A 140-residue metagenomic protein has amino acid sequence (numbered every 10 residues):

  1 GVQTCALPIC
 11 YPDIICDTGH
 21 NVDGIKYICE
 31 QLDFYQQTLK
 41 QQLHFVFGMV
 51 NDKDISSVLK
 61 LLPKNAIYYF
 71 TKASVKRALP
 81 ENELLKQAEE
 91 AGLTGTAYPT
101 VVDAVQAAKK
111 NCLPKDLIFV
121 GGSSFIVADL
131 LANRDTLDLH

Functional and structural regions predicted by a protein language model:
G1-I67: Nucleotide phosphate-binding/pyrophosphate-handling subdomain across enzymes that bind or process nucleotide phosphates
D13-I15, V58-L117: C-terminal helical cap/extension that packs against the catalytic core of soluble nucleotide-cofactor enzymes
I25-K26, I55-S57, P80-E81, D129-A132: Short glycine-/acidic-enriched loop or helix-start segments at secondary-structure transitions that form or flank
L32, Q36, A88, C112 (+1 more regions): Active-site catalytic pocket residues across diverse enzymes, especially alpha/beta-hydrolases
T38-Q41, L113-P114, F119: Short helix-terminating capping/connector loops at secondary-structure junctions
F47-N51, T71-A73, G122: Cofactor-binding loop segments of dinucleotide-utilizing enzymes, especially the Rossmann-like FAD- and NAD(P)+-binding
S123-H140: Glycine/aspartate-rich loop-and-adjacent alpha/beta segment that forms the canonical ThDP
